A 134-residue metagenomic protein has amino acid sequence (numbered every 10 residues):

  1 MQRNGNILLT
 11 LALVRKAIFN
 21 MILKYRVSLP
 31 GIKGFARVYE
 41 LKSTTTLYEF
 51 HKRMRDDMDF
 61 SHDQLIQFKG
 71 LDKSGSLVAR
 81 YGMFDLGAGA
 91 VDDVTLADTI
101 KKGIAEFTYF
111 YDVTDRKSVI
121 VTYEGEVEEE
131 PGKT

Functional and structural regions predicted by a protein language model:
G5-T134: Short linear regulatory motifs enriched in tryptophan with gly/pro/ser
